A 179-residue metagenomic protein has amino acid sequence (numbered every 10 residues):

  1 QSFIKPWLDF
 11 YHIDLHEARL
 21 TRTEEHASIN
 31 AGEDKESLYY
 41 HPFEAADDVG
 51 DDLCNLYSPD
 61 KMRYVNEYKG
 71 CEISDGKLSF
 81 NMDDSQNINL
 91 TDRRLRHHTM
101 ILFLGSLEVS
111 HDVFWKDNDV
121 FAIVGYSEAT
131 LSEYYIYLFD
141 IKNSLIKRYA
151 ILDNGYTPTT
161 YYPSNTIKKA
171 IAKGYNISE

Functional and structural regions predicted by a protein language model:
Q1-M62: Terminal domain-start segments
R19, S74-N89, L131-F139: Structural motif
E36-D48, R94-E108, R148-T160: Multi-bladed beta-propeller domains
D52, V109-S110: Conserved positions at the start
N55-Y64, D112-V120, Y161-T166, K173-S178: Blade-terminus and WD-like Trp-Asp/Gly-His loop motifs, strongest in beta-propeller folds
N66-E72, L78-D84, I123-E128, A170-Y175: Beta-strand C-termini and the immediately following turn/loop, strongest in propeller blades
F114-E128, Y135-D140: Mature extracytoplasmic/lumenal regions of exported proteins
A129-E179: Acidic, small-residue rich beta-repeat scaffolds with periodic aromatic anchors
